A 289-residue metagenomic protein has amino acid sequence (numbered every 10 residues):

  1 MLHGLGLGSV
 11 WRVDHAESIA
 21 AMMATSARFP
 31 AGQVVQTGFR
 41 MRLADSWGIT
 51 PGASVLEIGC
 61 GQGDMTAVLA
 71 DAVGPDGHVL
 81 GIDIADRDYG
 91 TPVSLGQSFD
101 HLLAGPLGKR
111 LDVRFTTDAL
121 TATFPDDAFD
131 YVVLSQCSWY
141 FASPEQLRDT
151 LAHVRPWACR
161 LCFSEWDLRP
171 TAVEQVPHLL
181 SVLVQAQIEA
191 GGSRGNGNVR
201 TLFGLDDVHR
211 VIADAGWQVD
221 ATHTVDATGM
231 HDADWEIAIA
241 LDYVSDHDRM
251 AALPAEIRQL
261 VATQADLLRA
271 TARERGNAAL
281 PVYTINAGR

Functional and structural regions predicted by a protein language model:
G8-W47: Class I SAM-dependent methyltransferase Rossmann-like catalytic core, especially the SAM/SAH-binding loop
Q62-G74: Conserved SAM-binding loop of SAM-dependent methyltransferases across substrates and taxa, primarily the Class I
D71-L120: Class I SAM-dependent methyltransferase SAM/SAH-binding core
Y131-E145: A short SAM/SAH-binding and catalytic strip from SAM-dependent methyltransferases
Q146-R160: A short glycine-rich, Lys/Arg-flanked "PGG" loop and its adjoining helix->strand segment in the class I
C162-A186: Conserved class I S-adenosyl-L-methionine
V199-G216: Short alpha-helix
D226-A272: C-terminal helical/coil "lid" or tail adjacent to the Rossmann-like core of SAM-dependent
